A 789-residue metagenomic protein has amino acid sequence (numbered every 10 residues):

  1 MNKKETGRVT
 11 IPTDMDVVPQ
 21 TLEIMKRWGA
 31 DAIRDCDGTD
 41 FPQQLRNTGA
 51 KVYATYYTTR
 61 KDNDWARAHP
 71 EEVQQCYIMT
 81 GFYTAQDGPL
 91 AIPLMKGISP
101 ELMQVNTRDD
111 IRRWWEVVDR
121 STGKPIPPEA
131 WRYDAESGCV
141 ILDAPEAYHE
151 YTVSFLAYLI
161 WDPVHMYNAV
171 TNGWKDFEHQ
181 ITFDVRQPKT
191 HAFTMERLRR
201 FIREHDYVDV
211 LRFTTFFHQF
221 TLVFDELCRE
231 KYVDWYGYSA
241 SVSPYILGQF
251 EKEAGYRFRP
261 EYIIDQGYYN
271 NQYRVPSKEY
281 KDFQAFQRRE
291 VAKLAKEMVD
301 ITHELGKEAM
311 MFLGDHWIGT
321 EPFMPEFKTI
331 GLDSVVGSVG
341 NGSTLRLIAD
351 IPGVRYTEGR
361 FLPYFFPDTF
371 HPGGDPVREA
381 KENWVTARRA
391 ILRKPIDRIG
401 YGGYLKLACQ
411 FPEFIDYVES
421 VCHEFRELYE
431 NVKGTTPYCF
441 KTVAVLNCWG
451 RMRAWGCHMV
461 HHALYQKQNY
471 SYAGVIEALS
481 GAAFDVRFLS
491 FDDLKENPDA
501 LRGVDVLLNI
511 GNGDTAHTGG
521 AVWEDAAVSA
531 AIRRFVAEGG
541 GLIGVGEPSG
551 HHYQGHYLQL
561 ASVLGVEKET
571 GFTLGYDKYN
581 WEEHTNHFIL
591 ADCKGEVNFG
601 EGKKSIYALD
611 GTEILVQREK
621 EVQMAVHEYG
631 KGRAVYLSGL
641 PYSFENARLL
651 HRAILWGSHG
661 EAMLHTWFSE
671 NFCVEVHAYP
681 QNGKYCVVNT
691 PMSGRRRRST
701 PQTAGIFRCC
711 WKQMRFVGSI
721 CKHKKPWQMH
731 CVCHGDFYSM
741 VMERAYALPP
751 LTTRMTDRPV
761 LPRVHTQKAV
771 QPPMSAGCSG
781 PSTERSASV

Functional and structural regions predicted by a protein language model:
G7-P12, A30-C36, G173-A192, V275-A292 (+7 more regions): The substrate-binding groove and active-site-proximal loops of carbohydrate-active enzymes, especially glycoside
V9-L22, C36-D40, M311-T320, E477-A500: A short, well-structured beta->alpha microelement
T10, D16-K51, R197-F213, S334 (+3 more regions): Catalytic domains of carbohydrate-active enzymes, especially glycoside hydrolases
L45, N63-H69, L198-R199, R212-F216 (+11 more regions): Hydrophobic targeting/anchoring helices
P70-T329, L347, K433: Polysaccharide-binding and catalytic clefts of secreted carbohydrate-active enzymes
L222-D225, K406-F440, S480, G511 (+5 more regions): Extracellular ligand-binding/catalytic regions of CAZymes and related secreted enzymes and adhesion modules
G519-G595, G600-G602: A glycine-rich, often tryptophan-bearing local segment used as a flexible ligand/cofactor-contacting loop or short
K724-L748, T752-T753, P759, T766-G780 (+1 more regions): Positively charged N-terminal leader segments that act as targeting/secretion signals
